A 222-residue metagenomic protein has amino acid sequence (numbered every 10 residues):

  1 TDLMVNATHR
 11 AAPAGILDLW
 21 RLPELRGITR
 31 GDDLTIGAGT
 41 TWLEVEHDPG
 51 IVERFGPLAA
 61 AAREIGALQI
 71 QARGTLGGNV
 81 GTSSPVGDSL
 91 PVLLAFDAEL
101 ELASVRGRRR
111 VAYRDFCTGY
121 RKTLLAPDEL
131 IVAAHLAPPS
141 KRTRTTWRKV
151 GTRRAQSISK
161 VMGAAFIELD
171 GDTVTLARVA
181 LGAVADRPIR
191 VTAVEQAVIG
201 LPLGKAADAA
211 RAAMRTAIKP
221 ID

Functional and structural regions predicted by a protein language model:
T1-D222: C-terminal structural segment of proteins
